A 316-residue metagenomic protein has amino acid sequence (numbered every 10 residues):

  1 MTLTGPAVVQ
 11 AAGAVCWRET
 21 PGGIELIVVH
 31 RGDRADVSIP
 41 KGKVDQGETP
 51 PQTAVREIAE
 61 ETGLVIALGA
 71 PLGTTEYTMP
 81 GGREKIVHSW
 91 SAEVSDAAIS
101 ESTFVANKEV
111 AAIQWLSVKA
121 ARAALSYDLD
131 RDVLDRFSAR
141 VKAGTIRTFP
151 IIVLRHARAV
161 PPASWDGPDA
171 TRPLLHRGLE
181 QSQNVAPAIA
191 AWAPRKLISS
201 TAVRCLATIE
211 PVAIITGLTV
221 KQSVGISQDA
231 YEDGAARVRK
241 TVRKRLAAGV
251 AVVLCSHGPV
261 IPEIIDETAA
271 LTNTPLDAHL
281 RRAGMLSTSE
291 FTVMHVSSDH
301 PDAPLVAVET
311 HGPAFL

Functional and structural regions predicted by a protein language model:
M1-I39, I151-H156: N-terminal strand-loop-strand
G22-L64, W165-R172: Conserved Nudix-box catalytic region and its N-terminal flanking loop in Nudix hydrolases and closely related
A35-D36, S102-A157, P161: Nudix hydrolase/Nudix homology domain
G42, G47, Q52-T53, I146-G234 (+5 more regions): Active-site-proximal alpha-helix that buttresses catalytic centers in soluble enzyme cores
V44-A70, T75-L129: Unchanged
S126, R131, D135-A143, R147-F149 (+5 more regions): Non-catalytic terminal regions with compositionally biased, polar/charged low complexity
I151-I152, V250-P259: Generic beta-sheet signal
G234-V250: A short, acidic, amphipathic alpha-helical segment used as a generic capping/interface helix at domain edges
